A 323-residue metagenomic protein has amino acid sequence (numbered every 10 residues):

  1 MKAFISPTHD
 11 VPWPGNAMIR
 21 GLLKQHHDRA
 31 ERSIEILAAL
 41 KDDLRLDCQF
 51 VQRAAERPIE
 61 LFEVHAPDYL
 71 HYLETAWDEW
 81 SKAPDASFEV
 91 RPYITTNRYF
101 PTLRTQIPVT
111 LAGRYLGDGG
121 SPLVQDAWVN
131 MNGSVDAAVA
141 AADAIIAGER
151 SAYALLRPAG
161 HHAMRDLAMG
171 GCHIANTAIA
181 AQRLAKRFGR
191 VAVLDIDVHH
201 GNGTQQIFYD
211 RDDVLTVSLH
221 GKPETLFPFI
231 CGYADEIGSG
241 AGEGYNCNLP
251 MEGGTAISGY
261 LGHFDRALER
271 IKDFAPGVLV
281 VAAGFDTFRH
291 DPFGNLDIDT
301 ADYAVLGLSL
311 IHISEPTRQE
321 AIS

Functional and structural regions predicted by a protein language model:
M1-L194, H199-S314, R318, S323: HDAC/HDAC-like amidohydrolase catalytic core signature
